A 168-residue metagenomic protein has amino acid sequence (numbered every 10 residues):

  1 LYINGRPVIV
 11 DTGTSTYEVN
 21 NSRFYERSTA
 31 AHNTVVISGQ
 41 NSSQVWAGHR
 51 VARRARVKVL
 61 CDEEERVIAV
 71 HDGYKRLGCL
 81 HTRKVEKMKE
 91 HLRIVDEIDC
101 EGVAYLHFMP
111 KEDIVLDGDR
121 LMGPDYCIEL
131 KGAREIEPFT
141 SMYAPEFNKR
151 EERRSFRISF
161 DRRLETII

Functional and structural regions predicted by a protein language model:
I9-G13: Beta-strand scaffold of nucleotide-dependent catalytic cores
T14-I168: CBM-like, beta-strand-rich accessory domains located in the C-terminal region of large, secreted polysaccharide-active
